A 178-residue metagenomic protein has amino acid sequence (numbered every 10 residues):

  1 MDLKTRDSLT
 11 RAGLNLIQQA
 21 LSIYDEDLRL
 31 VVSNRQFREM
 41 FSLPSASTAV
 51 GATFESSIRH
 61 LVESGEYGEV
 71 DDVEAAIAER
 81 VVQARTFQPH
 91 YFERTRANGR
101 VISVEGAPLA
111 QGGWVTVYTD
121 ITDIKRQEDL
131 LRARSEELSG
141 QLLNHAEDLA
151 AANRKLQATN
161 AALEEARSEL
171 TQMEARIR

Functional and structural regions predicted by a protein language model:
M1-A12, L130, R134, Q141 (+2 more regions): Short, charged amphipathic alpha-helical "coupling" segments at sensory-output junctions in signaling proteins
M1-K4, P108-N153: Sensory coupling linkers of modular signal transduction proteins
R11, I17-D25, Q88, R178: A short helix-to-beta-strand capping loop
Q19-L21, E26, E147, R154 (+1 more regions): PAS-family sensory domain
Q19-R85: PAS-family sensory domains
S22-I23, S103, V115-V117, K155 (+1 more regions): Structured core elements
V62-D123: PAS-family sensory/regulatory modules and their coupling/dimerization elements
I102-V104, A175-R178: Juxtacatalytic helix/coil linker segments that couple regulatory or sensory modules to the catalytic cores
